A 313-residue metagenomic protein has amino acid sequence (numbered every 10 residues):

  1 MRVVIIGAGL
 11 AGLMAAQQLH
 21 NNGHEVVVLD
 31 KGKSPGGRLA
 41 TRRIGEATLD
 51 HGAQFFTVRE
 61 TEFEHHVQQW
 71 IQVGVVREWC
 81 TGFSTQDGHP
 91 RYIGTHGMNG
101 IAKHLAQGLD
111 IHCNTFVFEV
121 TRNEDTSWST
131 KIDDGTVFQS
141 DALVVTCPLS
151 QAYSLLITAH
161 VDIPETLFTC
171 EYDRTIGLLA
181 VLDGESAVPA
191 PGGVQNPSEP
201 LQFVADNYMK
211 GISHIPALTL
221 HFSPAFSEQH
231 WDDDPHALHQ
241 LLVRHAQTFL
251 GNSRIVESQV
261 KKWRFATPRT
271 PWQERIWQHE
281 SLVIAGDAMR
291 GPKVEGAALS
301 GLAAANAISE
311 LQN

Functional and structural regions predicted by a protein language model:
M1, D133-A142: Core beta-strand elements of the Rossmann-like FAD/NAD(P) dinucleotide-binding domain in flavoenzyme oxidoreductases
R2-L29, A305-S309: N-terminal Rossmann-like FAD-binding beta1-loop-alpha1 element of flavoenzymes
H20-I44: Glycine-rich FAD pyrophosphate-binding loop
G36, S140-P191, S253: Central helical "cap/lid" subdomain
A40-C80: N-terminal FAD cofactor-binding segment of flavoenzymes
C113-W128: A conserved short coil-to-beta-strand element within the FAD-binding core of flavoproteins
L179-H230, L241-L250: Active-site substrate-recognition segment that forms the wall of the catalytic cavity or substrate channel
Q240-L241, A246-E280: Flavin (FAD/FMN) cofactor-binding core of flavoprotein oxidoreductases
